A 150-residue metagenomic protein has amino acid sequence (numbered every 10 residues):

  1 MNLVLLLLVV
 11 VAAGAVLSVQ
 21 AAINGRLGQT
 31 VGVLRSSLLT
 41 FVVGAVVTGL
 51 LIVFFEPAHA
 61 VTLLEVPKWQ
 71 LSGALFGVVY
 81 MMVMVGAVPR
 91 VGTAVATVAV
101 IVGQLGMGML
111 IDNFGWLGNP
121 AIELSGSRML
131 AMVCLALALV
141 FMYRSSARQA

Functional and structural regions predicted by a protein language model:
M1-Q29, V83, M107-M109: Glycine-/small-residue-enriched transmembrane alpha-helix faces in small-molecule transporters and effluxers
M1-V9, Q29, L34, V46-W69 (+3 more regions): Membrane-interface interhelical linkers
N2-V16, T62-G77, S127-V133: Structural signature of hydrophobic alpha-helical transmembrane segments
V11, A15, V46, L75 (+2 more regions): Hydrophobic/aromatic residues within the transmembrane alpha-helices of Major Facilitator Superfamily
A12-V19, I23, K68-A94, F141: Hydrophobic alpha-helical transmembrane segments of multi-pass membrane transport proteins, especially secondary
Q29-V33, V83-V102: Structural motif at transmembrane-helix junctions in multi-pass transporters
G106-G126: C-terminal transmembrane-helix exit sites in multi-pass transporters
L124-R144: Hydrophobic transmembrane alpha-helices of multi-pass small-molecule transport proteins
